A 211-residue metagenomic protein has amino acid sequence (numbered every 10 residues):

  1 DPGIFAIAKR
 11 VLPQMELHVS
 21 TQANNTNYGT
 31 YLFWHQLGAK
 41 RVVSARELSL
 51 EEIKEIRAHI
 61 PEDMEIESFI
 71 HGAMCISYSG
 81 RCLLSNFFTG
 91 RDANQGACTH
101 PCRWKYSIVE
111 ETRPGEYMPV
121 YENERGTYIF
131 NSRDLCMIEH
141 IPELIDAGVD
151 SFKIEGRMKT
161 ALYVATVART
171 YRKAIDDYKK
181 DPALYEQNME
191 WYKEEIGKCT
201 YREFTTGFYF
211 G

Functional and structural regions predicted by a protein language model:
D1-P2, N27, R46, M137: Helix N-cap/beta->alpha junction signal
P2-F33: N-terminal active-site wall of soluble small-molecule enzyme domains
E16, L32, Q36, K40-G211: Surface-exposed amphipathic alpha-helical tracts and adjacent flexible/coil segments at the periphery of soluble enzymes
